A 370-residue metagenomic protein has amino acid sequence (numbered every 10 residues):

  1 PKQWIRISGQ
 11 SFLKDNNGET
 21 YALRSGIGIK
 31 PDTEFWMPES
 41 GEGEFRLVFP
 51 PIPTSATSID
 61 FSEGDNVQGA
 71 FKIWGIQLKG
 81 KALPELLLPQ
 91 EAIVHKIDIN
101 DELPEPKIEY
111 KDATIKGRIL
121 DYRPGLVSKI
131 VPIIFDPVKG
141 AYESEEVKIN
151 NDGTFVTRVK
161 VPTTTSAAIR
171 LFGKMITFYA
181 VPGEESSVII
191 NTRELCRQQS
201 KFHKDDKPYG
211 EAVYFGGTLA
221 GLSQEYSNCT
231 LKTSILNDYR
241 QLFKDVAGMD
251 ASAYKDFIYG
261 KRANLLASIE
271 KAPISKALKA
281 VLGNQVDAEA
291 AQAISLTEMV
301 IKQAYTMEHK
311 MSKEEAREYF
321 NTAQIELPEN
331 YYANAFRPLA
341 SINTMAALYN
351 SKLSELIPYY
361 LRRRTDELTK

Functional and structural regions predicted by a protein language model:
P1-K2, G117: Short, well-ordered beta-strand segments enriched in hydrophobic/aromatic residues
W4-I27, V67-Q77: Solvent-exposed beta-hairpin/edge-strand motifs
N16-W36, V131-N150: Solvent-exposed beta-strand/loop surfaces of large extracellular or lumenal domains
A22-I59, E63-V67: Short, solvent-exposed, Trp/other aromatic-anchored flexible loops in extracytoplasmic proteins
T54, D65-F71, G173-F178: Short acidic/polar inter-strand loop motif in beta-rich domains
Q77-K276: A non-transmembrane, solvent-exposed segment enriched in polar/low-complexity residues
Q198-K370: Oxidative protein folding and maturation machinery
